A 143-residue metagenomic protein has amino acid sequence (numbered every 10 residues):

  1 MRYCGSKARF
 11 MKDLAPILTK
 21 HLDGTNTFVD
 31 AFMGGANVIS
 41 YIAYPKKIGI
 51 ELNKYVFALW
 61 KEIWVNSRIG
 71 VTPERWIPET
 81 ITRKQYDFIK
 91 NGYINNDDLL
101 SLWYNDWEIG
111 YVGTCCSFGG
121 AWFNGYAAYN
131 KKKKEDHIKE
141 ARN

Functional and structural regions predicted by a protein language model:
M1-M33, N37-V38, I42: S-adenosyl-L-methionine
P45-N143: Class I S-adenosyl-L-methionine-dependent methyltransferase module
